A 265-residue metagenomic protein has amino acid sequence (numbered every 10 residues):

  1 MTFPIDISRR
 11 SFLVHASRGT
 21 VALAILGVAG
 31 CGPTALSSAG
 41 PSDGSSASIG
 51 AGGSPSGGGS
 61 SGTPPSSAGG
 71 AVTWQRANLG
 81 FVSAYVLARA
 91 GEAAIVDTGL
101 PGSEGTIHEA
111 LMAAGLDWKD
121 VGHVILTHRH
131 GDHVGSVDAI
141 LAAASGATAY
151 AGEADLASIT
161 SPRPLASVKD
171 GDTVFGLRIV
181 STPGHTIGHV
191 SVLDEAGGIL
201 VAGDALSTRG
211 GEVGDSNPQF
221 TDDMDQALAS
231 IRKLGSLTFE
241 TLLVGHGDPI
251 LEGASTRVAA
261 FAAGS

Functional and structural regions predicted by a protein language model:
M1-S11, T20-I25, C31: N-terminal secretory signal peptides
I7, G135, L177, T221-D222: Residue-level signal for the nucleotide or nucleotide-sugar donor/cofactor binding architecture
S37-T63: Ser/Thr-rich, Pro/Gly/Ala-heavy low-complexity intrinsically disordered linkers and tails of secreted extracellular
P65-A114, S191-D204, T208: Conserved beta-strand hairpin/beta-sheet module of binuclear metal-dependent hydrolase folds, prominently
A93, P101-G102, S181, I187-G264: Metallo-beta-lactamase
V96, G105-I107, G135-V137, T160-S161 (+2 more regions): Short glycine-/acidic-enriched loop or helix-start segments at secondary-structure transitions that form or flank
G102-E104, M112-V174: Active-site HxH/HxHxD metal-binding segment of metal-dependent hydrolases
A142, T148-I187, A196, D222-F239: Metallo-beta-lactamase
